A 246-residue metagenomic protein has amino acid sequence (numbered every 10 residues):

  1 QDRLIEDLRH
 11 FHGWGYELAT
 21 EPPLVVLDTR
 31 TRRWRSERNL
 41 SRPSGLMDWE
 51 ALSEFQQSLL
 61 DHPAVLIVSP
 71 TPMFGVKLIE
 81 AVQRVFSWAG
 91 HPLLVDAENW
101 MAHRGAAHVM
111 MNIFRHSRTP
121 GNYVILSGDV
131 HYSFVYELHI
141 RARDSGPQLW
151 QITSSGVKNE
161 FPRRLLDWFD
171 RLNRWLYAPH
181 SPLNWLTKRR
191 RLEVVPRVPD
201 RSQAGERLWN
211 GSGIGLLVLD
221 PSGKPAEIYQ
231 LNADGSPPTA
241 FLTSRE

Functional and structural regions predicted by a protein language model:
Q1-E246: Metal-dependent phosphoester/phosphodiester hydrolase catalytic core
